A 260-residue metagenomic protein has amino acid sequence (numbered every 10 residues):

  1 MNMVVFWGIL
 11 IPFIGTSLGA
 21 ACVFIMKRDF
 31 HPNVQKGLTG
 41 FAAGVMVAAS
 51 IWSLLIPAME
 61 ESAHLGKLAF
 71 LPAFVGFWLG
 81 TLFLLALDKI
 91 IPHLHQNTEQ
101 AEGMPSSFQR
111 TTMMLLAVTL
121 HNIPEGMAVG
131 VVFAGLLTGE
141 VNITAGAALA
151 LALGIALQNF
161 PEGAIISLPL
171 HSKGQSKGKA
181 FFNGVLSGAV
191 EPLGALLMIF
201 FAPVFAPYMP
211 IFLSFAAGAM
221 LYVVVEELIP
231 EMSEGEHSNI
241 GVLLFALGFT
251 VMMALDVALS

Functional and structural regions predicted by a protein language model:
M1-S260: Intrinsically disordered, metal-sensing/regulatory segments
